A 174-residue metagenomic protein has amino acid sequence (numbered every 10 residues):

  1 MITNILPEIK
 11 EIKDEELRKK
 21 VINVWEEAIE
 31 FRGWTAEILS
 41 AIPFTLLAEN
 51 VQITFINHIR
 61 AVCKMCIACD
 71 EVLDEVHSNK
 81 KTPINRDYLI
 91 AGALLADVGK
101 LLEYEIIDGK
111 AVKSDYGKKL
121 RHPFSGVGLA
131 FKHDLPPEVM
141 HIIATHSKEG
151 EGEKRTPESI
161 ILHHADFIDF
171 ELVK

Functional and structural regions predicted by a protein language model:
M1-G109: Acidic/His-rich, divalent-metal-binding segments that scaffold phosphate/diphosphate chemistry
H58, A96, H122, H146-S147: Histidine-centered active-site/metal-ligand motif
V72, D115-G117, H164-F167: Short, surface-exposed linear patches
H77-K80, L89-I90, V127-F131, L135-K174: Histidine/acidic-rich helix-loop-helix segments that form or flank divalent-metal centers in metalloenzyme catalytic
K81-D87, K118, H122, L135: Short, well-structured alpha-helical patches and their helix-loop capping segments that border functional surfaces
K110-K132, I160: Divalent-cation-assisted or electrostatically stabilized phosphate/pyrophosphate-binding catalytic cores
